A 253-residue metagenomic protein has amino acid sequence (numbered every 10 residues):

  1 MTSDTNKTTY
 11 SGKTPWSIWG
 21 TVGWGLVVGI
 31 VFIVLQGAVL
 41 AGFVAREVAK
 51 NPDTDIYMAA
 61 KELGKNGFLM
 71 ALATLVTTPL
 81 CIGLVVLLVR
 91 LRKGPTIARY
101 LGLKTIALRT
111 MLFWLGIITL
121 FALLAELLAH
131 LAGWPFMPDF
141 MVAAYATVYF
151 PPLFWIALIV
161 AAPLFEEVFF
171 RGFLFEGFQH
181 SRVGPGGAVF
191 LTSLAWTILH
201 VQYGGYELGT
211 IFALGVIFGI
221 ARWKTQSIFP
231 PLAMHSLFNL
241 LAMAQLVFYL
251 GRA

Functional and structural regions predicted by a protein language model:
M1-Y100, L240-A253: N-terminal, membrane-interfacial amphipathic/helix-forming hydrophobic leader that caps and precedes the first
W19-G23, A71-L72, M111-G116, P152-I156 (+3 more regions): Hydrophobic alpha-helical transmembrane segments
V34-L35, G186-T197, V201, G205-A253: Functionally important transmembrane alpha-helices
F43-L72, R92-A162, H180, L250-A253: Juxtamembrane helix-loop-helix connectors linking adjacent transmembrane helices in multi-pass membrane enzymes
T77-C81, F154-A157, T210-F218: Hydrophobic core segments of transmembrane alpha-helices in multi-pass, intramembrane catalytic enzymes
V85-R90, A125-A129, L158, W196 (+3 more regions): Structural signal for membrane-spanning alpha-helices in multi-pass inner-membrane proteins, emphasizing helix cores
G94, R182-V183, K224-T225: Helix-loop interface residues and adjacent transmembrane-helix termini in multi-pass membrane transporters, primarily
R171-R182, A244-Y249: Membrane-interfacial alpha-helical segments at the cytosolic side of multi-pass membrane proteins
